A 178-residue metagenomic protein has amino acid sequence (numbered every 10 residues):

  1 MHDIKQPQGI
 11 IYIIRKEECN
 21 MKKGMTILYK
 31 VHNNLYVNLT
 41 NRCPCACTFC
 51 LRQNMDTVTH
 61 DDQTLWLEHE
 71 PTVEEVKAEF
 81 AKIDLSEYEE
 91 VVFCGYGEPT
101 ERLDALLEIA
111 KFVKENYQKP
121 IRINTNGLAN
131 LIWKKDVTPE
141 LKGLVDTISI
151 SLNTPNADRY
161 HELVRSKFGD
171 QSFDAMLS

Functional and structural regions predicted by a protein language model:
D3-I4: Short hydrophobic alpha-helical segments enriched in small aliphatic residues
G9-N20: Short, Lys/Arg-enriched N-terminal segments with co-localized hydrophobic residues within the first ~10-30 amino acids
G24-P71: Canonical Radical SAM [4Fe-4S] cluster-binding loop centered on the CxxxCxxC motif and its immediate flanking residues
N54-H60, E87-V91, N156-R159: Short, basic/glycine-rich phosphate-binding loops at helix/coil junctions that contact nucleotide phosphates
E68-E75, Q171-A175: Soluble or luminal CAZymes and related metallo-dependent hydrolases
V73-C94: Short Fe-S-cluster ligation motifs
A81, Y96-S178: Conserved AdoMet/S-adenosylmethionine-binding subsite of the radical SAM
